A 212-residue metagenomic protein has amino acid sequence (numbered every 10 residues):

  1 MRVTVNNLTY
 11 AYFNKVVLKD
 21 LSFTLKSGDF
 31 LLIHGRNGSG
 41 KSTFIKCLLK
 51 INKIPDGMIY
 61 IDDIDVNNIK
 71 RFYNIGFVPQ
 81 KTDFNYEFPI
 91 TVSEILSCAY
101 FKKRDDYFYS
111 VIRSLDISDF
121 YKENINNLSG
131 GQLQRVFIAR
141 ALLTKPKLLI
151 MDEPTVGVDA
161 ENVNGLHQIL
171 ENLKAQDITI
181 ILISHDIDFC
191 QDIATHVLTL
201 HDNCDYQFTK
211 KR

Functional and structural regions predicted by a protein language model:
L49: Helix-to-loop junction immediately C-terminal to a conserved catalytic motif
G57-R71: Conserved ABC transporter NBD signature motif
D105-F120: Conserved ABC ATPase "signature" region
N124-L128, Q132: Conserved ABC ATPase signature
L149-D152: Catalytic Walker B motif of ABC-type/P-loop ATPase nucleotide-binding domains
T155-V156: Short loop immediately C-terminal to the Walker-B catalytic DE motif in ABC-type ATPase nucleotide-binding domains
S184-H185: H-loop/switch region of ABC-family ATPase nucleotide-binding domains
